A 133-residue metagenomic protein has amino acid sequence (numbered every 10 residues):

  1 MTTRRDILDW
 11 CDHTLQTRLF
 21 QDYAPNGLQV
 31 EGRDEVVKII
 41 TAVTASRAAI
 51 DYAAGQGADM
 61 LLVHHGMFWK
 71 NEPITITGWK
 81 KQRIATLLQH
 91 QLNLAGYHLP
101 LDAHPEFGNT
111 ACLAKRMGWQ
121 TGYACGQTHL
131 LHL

Functional and structural regions predicted by a protein language model:
M1-L133: Hydrophobic structural segments
